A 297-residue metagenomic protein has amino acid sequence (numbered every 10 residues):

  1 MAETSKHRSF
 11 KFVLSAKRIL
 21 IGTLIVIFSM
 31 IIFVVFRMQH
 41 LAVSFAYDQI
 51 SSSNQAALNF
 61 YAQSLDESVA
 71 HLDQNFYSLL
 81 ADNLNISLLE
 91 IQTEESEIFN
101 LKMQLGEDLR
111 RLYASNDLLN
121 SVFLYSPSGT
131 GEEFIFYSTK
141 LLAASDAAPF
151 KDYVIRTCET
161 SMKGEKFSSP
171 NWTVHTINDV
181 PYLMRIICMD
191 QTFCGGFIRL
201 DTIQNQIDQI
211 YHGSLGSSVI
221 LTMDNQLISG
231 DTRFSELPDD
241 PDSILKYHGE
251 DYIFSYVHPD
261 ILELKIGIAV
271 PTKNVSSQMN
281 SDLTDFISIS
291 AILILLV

Functional and structural regions predicted by a protein language model:
A2-S44, D48, S52, S288-A291 (+1 more regions): Extreme N-terminal signal-anchor transmembrane helix of membrane signaling/transducer proteins, especially in bacteria
S5, S52-C158: Extracytoplasmic/periplasmic sensory segments of membrane signal-transduction proteins
I31-V34, Y61-S64, S68, I210: Histidine kinase transmitter module recognition
Q104-N116, M189-S229: Solvent-exposed, extracytoplasmic
I135-Y137, A143-I155, T176-Y211, G267-T272: Conserved beta-strands of PAS-like sensory domains
R156-C188, G216-S217, D224-Q226, T232-K265: Membrane-proximal, non-catalytic sensory/regulatory domains of signal-transducing membrane proteins
G267, T272-V297: Cytoplasm-proximal transmembrane signaling helix
